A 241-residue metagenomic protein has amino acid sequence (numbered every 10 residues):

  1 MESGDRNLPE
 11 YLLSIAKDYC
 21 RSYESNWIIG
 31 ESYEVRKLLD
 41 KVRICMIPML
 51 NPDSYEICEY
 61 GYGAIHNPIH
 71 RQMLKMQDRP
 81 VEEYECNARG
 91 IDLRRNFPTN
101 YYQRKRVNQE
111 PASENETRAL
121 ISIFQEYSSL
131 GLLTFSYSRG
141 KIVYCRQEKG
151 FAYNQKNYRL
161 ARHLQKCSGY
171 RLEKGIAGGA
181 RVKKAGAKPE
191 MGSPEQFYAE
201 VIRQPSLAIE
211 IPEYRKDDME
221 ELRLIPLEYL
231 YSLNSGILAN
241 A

Functional and structural regions predicted by a protein language model:
E2-Q155, A208: Active-site/substrate-binding loop(s) of hydrolase catalytic cores
R94-A241: Metallocarboxypeptidase
